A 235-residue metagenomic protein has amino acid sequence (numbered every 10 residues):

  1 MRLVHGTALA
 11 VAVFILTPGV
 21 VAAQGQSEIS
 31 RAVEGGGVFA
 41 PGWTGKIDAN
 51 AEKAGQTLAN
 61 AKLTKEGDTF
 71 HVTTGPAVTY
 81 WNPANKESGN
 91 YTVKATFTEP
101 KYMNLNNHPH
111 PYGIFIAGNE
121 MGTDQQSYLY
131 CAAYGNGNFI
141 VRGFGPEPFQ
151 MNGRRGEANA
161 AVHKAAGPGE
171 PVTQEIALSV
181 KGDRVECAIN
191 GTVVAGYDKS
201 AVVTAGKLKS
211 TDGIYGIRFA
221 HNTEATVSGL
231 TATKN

Functional and structural regions predicted by a protein language model:
A8-P18: Bacterial N-terminal signal peptides
G19-A23: Sec/Tat signal peptide C-region and signal peptidase I cleavage site
Q24-L105: Low-complexity, Ser/Thr/Pro/Gly-rich disordered linker/stalk regions
T74-Q150: Secretory/extracellular carbohydrate-interaction modules and structurally similar beta-sandwich "look-alikes"
T79-N85, A160-P168, G216-I217: Beta-strand-rich interaction surfaces with strong enrichment in secreted/lumenal proteins
A95, G169-A201: Carbohydrate-binding surfaces in secreted/extracellular proteins
F149-E175: Short, aromatic/His-centered strand-loop micro-motif at the edge of beta-sheets
Y197-S228: Flexible glycan-contacting loops in extracellular carbohydrate-active proteins
